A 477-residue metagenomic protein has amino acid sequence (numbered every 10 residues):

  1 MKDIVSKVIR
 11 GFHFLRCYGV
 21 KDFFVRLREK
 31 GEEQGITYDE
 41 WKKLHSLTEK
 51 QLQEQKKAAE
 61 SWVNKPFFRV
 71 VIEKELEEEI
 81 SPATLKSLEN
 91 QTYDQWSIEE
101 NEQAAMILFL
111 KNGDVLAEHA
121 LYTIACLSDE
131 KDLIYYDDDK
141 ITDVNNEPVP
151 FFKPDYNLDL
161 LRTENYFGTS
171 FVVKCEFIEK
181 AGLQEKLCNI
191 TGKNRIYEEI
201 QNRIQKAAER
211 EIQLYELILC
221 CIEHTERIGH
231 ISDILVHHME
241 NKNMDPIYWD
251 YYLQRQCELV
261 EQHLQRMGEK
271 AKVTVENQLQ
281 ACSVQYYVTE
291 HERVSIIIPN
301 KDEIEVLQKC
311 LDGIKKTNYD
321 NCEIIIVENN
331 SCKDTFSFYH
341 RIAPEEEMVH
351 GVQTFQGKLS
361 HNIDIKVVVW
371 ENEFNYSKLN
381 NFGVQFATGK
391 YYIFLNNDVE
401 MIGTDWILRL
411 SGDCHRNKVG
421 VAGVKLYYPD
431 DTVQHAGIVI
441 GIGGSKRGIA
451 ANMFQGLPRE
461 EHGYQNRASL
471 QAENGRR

Functional and structural regions predicted by a protein language model:
K2-F68, E73, E79, T84 (+6 more regions): Non-catalytic membrane-proximal stalk/linker segments that position and tether the catalytic domains
A59-K65, L85-Q95, D312-N321: Short, acidic, metal-binding catalytic loop of nucleotide-sugar glycosyltransferases
L76-E78, G113, E328-F338, N372 (+1 more regions): A conserved acidic beta->alpha catalytic loop
N101-Q103, W370-A387: Glycine-rich, basic loop-to-helix element that forms the pyrophosphate-binding segment of sugar-nucleotide handling
I107, Y392: Short aromatic/hydrophobic "clamp" motif used to bind/position activated sugar donors
E118-V149, E176, E226-R227, V399-K446: Conserved donor NDP-sugar-binding/catalytic core segment of glycosyltransferases
P148-F177, S377-K378, G441-R477: A recurrent flexible, glycine/aromatic-enriched loop bordering the glycosyltransferase active site that acts as
F177, C188-D233, V260, W406-S411 (+1 more regions): A short, conserved alpha-helix in the catalytic core of glycosyltransferases
